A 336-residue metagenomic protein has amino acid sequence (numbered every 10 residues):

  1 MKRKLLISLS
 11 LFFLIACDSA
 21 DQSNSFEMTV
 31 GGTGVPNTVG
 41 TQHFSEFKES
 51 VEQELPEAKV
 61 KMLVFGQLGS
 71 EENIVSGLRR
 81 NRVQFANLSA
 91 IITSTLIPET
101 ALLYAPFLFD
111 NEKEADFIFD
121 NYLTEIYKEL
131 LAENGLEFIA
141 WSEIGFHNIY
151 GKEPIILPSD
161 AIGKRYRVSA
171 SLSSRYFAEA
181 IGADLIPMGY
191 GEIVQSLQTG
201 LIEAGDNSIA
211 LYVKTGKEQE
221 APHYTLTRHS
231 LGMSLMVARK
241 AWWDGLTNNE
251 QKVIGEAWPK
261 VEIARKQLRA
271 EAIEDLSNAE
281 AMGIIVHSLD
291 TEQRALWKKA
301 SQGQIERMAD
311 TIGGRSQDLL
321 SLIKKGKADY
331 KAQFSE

Functional and structural regions predicted by a protein language model:
M1-K4: Positively charged n-region of N-terminal signal peptides that target proteins for export
L6-I7, V60: Extended hydrophobic/Leu-rich segments
I7-I15: Bacterial N-terminal signal peptides
C17-E114, L131-E336: N-terminal secretory/targeting leader peptides
E114-K128: A gly/proline- and charged-residue-enriched helix-loop-helix capping module
